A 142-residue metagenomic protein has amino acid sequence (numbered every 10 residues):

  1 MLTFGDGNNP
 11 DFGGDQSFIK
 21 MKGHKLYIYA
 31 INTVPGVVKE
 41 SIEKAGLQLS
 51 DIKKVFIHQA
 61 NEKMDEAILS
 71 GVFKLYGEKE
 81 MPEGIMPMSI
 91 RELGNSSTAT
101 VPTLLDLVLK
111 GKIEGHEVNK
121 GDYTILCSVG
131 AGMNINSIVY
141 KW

Functional and structural regions predicted by a protein language model:
M1-S89: Hydrophobic pocket-lining "lid/loop/helix" segments that shape and contact the acyl-thioester
K22-K25, S89-N95, L105-V108: A generic short-segment signal for beta-strand/edge and adjacent turn/coil regions
K25-A30, N95-T103, M133: Noncatalytic linker/hinge segments flanking ATPase motor cores
V34, P102-W142: Conserved beta-strand-centric core segments of catalytic alpha/beta enzyme folds
N61-K63, L93, A131-M133: Short Gly/Pro-enriched loop/turn and capping motifs at secondary-structure junctions
K63-A67, A99, T103, L107: Transmembrane alpha-helical segments of multi-pass membrane transport proteins and ion-pumping complexes
G84-T100, C127: Cysteine-centered functional microenvironments
